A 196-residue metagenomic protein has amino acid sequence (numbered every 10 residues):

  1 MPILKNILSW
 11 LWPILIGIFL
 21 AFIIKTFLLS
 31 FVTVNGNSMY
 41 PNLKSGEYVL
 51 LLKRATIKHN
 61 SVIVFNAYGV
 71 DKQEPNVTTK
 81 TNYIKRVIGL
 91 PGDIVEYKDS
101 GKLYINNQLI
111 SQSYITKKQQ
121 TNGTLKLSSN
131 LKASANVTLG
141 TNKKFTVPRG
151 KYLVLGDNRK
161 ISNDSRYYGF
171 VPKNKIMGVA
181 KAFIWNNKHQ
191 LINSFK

Functional and structural regions predicted by a protein language model:
I3, I7, S45-K196: Soluble "head" domains of membrane/secretory-pathway proteins
W10-F27: Hydrophobic membrane-insertion alpha-helices, especially the h-region of bacterial N-terminal signal peptides
S30-S45: Alpha-helical transmembrane signal-anchor/signal-peptide segments
